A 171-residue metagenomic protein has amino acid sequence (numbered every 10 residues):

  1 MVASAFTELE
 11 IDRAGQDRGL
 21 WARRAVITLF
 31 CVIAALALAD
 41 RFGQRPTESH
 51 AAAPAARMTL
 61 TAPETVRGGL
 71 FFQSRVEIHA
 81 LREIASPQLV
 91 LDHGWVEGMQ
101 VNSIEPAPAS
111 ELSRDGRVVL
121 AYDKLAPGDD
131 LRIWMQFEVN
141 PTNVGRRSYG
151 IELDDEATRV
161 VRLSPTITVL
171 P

Functional and structural regions predicted by a protein language model:
L9-A53: A eukaryote-biased signal for short, well-structured alpha-helical docking elements
P54-H93: Short extracytoplasmic
E77-I78, F137, L153: Hydrophobic beta-strand positions in extracellular immunoglobulin-like domains
G94-E111, T158-V160: Short aromatic-acidic-glycine turn motif
R114-G128: Extracellular adhesion/glycan-binding regions together with long Ser/Thr- and acidic-residue-rich low-complexity tracts
A126-V144: Low-complexity, intrinsically disordered segments enriched in Ser/Thr together with acidic residues
N143-R159, L163: Serine/threonine-enriched low-complexity regions used as flexible
T166-P171: Short beta-strand edge segments in extracellular beta-sheet folds
